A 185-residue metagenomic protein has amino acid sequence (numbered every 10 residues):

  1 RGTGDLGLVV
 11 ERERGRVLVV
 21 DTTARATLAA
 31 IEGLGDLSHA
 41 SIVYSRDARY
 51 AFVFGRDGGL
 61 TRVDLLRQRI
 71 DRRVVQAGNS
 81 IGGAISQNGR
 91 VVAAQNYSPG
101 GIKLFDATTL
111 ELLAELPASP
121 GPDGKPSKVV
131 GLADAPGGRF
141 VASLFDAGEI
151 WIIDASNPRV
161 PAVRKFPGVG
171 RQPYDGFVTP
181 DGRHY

Functional and structural regions predicted by a protein language model:
R1-Y185: Predominantly soluble domains enriched in secretory-pathway, periplasmic, or organellar proteins
